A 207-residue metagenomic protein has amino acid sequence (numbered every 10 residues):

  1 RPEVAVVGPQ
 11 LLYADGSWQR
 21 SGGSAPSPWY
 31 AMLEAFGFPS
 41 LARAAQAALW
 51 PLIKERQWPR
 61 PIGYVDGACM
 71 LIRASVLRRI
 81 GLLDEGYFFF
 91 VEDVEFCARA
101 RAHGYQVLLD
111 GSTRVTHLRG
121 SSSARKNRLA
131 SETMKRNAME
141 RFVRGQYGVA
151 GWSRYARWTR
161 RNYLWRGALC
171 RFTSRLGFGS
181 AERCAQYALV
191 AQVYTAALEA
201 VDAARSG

Functional and structural regions predicted by a protein language model:
R1-S24: Conserved donor NDP-sugar-binding/catalytic core segment of glycosyltransferases
V7-P9, G16, R73, L77 (+2 more regions): Generic structural signal for small/hydrophobic residues in well-ordered secondary structure, especially within
G22-P28, K126-R128: Short, hinge-like loop/turn segments at secondary-structure boundaries
P26-G63: Short, flexible, basic/aromatic active-site loop/helix in glycosyltransferases
K54-W58, G63-L82, G86-R114: A short, conserved alpha-helix in the catalytic core of glycosyltransferases
V91, L129-N137, C184, A188: Non-membrane alpha-helical structural segments and their capping/turn regions in soluble enzymes
A98, A102-G179: Active-site-adjacent helix/loop segment of glycosyltransferases that harbors family-specific signature motifs
F178-G207: Membrane-interface aromatic/basic loop that binds lipid-linked glycans or pyrophosphate carriers, typified by
